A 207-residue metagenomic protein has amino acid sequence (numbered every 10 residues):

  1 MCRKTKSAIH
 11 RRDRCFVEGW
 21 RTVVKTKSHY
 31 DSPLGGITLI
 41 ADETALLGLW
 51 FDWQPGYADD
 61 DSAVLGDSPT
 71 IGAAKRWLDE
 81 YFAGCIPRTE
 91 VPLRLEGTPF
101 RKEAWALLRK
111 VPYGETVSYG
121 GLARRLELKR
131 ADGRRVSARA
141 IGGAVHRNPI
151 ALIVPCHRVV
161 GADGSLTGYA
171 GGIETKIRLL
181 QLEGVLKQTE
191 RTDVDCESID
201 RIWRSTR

Functional and structural regions predicted by a protein language model:
T5-A8, T22: Ala/Thr-enriched low-complexity intrinsically disordered regions
H10-D13: Intrinsic-disorder-associated, low-complexity terminal segments enriched in Asp/Asn/His/Tyr and depleted of Lys/Arg
F16, T22-V23, A63, D193: Detector for intrinsically disordered, low-structure N-terminal pre-sequences
G19-A41: DNA-contacting interfaces and partner/effector-binding or oligomerization modules in DNA-centric proteins
T26-P33, C85-R207: Nucleic acid-binding interface residues in structured DNA/RNA-binding domains, emphasizing the DNA-engaging scaffolds
G36, A45-L46, R158: Structural motif
A41-E90: Compact structured core domains
